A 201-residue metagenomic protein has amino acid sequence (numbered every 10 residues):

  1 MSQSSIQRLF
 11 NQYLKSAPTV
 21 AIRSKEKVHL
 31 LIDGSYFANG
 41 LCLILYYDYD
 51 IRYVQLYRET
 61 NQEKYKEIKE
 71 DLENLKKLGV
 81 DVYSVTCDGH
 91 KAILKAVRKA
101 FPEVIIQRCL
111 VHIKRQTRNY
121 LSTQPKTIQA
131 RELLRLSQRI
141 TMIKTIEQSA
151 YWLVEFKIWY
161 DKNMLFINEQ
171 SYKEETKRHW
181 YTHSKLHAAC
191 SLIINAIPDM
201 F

Functional and structural regions predicted by a protein language model:
S2-K91, K95-E103, A188-A196: RNase H-like nuclease fold core
Q3, L110-K114, L186: Alpha-helix initiation and N-capping motif
N11-L14, T19, L110-Y120, A150-Y151: Short alpha-helical interface patches
L30-I32, Q55, L78-G79, T117-R118 (+2 more regions): Short, intrinsically disordered/low-complexity patches at protein termini and at juxtamembrane boundaries
V85-K91, A96-S137: Conserved beta-strand -> loop -> alpha-helix junction used to position metal-binding or nucleic-acid-contacting
C87-L94, S137-F201: Acidic/histidine-rich catalytic cores and adjacent linkers of DNA breakage/strand-transfer/modification proteins
